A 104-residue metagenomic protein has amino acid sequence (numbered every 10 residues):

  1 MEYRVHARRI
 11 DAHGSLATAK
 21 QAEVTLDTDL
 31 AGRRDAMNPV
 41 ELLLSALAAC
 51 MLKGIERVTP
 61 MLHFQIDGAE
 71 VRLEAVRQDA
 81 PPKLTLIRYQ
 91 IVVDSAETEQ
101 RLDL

Functional and structural regions predicted by a protein language model:
M1-S45, K53-L104: Extended beta-strand/beta-hairpin segments
